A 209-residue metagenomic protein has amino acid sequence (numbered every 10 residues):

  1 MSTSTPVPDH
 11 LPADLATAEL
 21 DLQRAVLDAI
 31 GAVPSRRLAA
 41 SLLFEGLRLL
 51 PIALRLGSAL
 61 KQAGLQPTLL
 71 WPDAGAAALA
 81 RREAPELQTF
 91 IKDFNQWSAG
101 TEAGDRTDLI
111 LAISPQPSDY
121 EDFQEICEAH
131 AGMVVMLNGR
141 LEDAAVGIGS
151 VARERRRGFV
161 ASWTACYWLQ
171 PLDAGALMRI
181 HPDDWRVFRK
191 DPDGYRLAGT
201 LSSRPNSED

Functional and structural regions predicted by a protein language model:
S2-R82: Electropositive, gly/pro-rich neighborhoods at or near active sites that engage anionic ligands
D21-R24, W71-T107: A short, well-structured beta->alpha microelement
F44-L49, G75-A77, L109-E121, R140-A144: Short acidic, S/G/P-rich loop/turn micro-motifs used as interaction or catalytic elements
I52-L56, E121-I126: A short acidic, amphipathic alpha-helical/loop segment
K61-Q62, R82-Q88, G104, Q124-A131: Short, surface-exposed basic-aromatic patches at helix termini and helix-loop junctions that form
G100-E102, I113-Q116, E125-I126: Conserved mixed alpha/beta catalytic, RNA-binding, or beta-rich assembly cores of soluble enzyme, regulatory
G132-G149: Redox- and metal-dependent alpha/beta enzyme cores, enriched for Fe-S-associated oxidoreductases and cofactor-handling
A145-D209: A conserved mid-domain beta-alpha-beta active-site/ligand-binding segment of alpha/beta enzyme cores
